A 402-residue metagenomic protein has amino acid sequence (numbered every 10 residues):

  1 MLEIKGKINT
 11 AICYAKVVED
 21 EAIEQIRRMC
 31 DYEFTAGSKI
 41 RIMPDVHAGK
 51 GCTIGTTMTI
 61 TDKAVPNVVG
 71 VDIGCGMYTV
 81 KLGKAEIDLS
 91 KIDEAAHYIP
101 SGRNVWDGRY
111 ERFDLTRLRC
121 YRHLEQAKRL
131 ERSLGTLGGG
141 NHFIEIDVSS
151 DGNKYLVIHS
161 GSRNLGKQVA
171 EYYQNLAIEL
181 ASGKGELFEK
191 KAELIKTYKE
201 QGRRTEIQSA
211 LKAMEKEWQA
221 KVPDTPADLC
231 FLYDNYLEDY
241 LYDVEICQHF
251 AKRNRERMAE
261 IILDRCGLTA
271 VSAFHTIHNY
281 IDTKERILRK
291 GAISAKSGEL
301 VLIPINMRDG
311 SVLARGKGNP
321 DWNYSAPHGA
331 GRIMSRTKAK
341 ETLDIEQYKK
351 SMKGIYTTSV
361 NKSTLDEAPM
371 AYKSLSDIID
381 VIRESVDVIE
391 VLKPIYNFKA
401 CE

Functional and structural regions predicted by a protein language model:
L2-R28, T35-I42, A48-I54, D62-P66 (+4 more regions): Domain-length cofactor-binding catalytic modules of enzymes
M58: Acidic, metal-ligating active-site segments
G74-G83: Acidic/polar active-site rim loop that often engages polyanionic ligands
Y110: Acidic, glycine-rich loop-and-strand cores that form catalytic or ligand-binding grooves in diverse globular domains
L115-L118: Active-site- or DNA-interface-adjacent structural scaffold in DNA-acting proteins
